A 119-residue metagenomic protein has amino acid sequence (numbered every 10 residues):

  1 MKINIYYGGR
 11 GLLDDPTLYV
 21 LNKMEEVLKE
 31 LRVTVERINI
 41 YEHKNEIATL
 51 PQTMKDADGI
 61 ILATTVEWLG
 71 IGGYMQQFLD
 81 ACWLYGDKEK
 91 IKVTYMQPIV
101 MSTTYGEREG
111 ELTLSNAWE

Functional and structural regions predicted by a protein language model:
M1-D87: N-terminal beta1-alpha1-beta2 submodule of the flavodoxin-like/Rossmannoid cofactor-binding fold
K92-E119: Short, glycine-/small-residue-rich phosphate/pyrophosphate-handling segment
